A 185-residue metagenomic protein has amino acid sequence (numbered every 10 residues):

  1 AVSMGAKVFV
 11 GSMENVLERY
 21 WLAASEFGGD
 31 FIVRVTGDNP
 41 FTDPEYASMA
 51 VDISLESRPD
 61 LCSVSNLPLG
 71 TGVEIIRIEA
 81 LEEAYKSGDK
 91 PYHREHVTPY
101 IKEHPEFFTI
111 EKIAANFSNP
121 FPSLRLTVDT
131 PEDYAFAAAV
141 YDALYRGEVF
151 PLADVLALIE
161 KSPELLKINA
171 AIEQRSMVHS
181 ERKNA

Functional and structural regions predicted by a protein language model:
A1-G28: Conserved N-terminal catalytic core of the sugar/cofactor nucleotidyltransferase
G11-M13, V64, I113-A115: Conserved beta-strand termini and adjacent loop/short-helix elements that scaffold enzyme active sites in alpha/beta
S12-M13, G37-N39: Short acidic donor-binding/metal-coordinating loop in glycosyltransferase active sites
Y20-F27, N39, D43-P68: Conserved donor-nucleotide/metal-binding helix-loop-beta segment in metal-dependent transferases, i.e., the alpha-helix
I32-V33: Short aromatic/hydrophobic "clamp" motif used to bind/position activated sugar donors
T71-V73, L124-R125: Glycine/small-residue-rich pyrophosphate-binding loop that anchors the diphosphate of NDP-sugar donors
I75-R77: Conserved beta strand-loop-helix elements of the APE1-like EEP
E79-A185: Active-site oxyanion/phosphate-handling segment shared across diverse enzymes
